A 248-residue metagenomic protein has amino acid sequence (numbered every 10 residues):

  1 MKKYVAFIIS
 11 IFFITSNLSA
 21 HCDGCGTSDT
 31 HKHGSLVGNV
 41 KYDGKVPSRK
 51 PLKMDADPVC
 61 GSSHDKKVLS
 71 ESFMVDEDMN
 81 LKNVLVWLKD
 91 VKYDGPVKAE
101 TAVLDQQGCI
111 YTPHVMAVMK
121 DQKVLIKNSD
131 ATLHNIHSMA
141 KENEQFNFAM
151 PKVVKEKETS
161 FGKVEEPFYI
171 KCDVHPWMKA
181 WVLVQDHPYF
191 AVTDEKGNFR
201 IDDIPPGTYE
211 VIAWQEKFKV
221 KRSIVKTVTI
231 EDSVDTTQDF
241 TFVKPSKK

Functional and structural regions predicted by a protein language model:
M1-Y4: Positively charged n-region of N-terminal signal peptides that target proteins for export
A6-S16: Bacterial N-terminal signal peptides
H21-K248: Extracytoplasmic copper-binding redox domains, predominantly the cupredoxin/blue-copper superfamily
